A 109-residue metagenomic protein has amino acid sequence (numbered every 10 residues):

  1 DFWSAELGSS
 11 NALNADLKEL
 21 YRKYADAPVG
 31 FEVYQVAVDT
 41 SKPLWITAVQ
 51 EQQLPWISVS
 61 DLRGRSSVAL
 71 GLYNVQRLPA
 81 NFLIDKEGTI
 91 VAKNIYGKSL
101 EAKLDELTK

Functional and structural regions predicted by a protein language model:
D1-L7: Aromatic-flanked redox-active Cys/Sec active sites in thiol-based oxidoreductases, especially the WC-centered
G8, K18, V91: Nucleotide phosphate-binding site architecture
N11-V36, L107-K109: Conserved helix-turn-beta segment immediately C-terminal to the redox Cys motif in thioredoxin-like folds
A15-R22, P43, T47, K98 (+1 more regions): Feature representing long, continuous alpha-helical segments
P28-P43, L54-G64: Thiol-based oxidoreductase modules, predominantly thioredoxin-like and allied folds used for disulfide exchange
L54, D61-E106: Thiol/disulfide oxidoreductase modules built on the thioredoxin-like
